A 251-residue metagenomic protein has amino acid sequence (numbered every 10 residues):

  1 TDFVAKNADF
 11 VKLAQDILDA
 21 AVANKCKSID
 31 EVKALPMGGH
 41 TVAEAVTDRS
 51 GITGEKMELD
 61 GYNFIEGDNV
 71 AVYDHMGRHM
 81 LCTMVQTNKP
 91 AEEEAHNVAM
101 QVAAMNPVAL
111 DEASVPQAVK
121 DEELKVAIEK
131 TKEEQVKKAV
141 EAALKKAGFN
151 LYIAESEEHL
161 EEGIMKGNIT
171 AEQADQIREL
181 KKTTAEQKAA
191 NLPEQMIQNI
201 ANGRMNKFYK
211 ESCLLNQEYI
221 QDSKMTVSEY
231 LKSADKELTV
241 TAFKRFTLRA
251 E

Functional and structural regions predicted by a protein language model:
T1-E251: N-terminal assembly/interaction segments in proteins that build large macromolecular machines
